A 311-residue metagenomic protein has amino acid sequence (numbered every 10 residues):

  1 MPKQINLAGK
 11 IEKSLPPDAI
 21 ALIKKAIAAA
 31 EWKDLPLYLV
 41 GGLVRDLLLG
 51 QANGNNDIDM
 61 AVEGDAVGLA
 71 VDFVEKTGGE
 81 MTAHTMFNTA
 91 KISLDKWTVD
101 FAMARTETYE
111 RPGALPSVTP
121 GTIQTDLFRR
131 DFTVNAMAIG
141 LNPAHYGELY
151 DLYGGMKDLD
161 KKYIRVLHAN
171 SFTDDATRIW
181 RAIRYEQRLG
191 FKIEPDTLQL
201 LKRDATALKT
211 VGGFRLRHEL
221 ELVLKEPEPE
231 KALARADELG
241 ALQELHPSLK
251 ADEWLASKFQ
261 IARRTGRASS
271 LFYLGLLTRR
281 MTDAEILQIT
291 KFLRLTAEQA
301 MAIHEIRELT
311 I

Functional and structural regions predicted by a protein language model:
M1-I311: Catalytic cores of the polymerase beta-like nucleotidyltransferase superfamily and closely associated nucleotide
